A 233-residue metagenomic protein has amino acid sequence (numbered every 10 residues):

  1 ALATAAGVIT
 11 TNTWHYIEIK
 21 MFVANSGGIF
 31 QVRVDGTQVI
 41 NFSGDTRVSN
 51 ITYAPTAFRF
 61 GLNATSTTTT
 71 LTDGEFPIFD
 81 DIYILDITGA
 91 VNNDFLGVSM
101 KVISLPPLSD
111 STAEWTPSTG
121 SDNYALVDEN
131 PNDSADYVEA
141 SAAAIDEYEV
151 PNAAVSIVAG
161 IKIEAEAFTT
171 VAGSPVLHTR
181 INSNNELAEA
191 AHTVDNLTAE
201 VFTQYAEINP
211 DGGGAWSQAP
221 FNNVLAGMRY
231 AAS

Functional and structural regions predicted by a protein language model:
A1-Y16: Short, aromatic/His-centered strand-loop micro-motif at the edge of beta-sheets
N12-V23, F30-V32: Short tryptophan-centered beta-strand motifs in secreted/extracellular beta-sheet-rich domains of glycan-recognition
V23-G28, E166-P175, S233: Extended, low-complexity, turn-rich repeat/linker tracts enriched in Gly/Pro/Ser/Thr and Asp/Glu that occur
F42-I78: Flexible glycan-contacting loops in extracellular carbohydrate-active proteins
T69-A90, N222, R229: Extracellular, beta-strand-rich glycan-interacting domains
D81-Y137: Extended recognition patches within non-cytosolic domains
Y137-V155: Short beta-strands within extracellular/lumenal beta-sheet-rich domains
V155-T170, A226-M228: A short beta-strand element within beta-rich, extracytoplasmic domains of secreted/secretory-pathway proteins
